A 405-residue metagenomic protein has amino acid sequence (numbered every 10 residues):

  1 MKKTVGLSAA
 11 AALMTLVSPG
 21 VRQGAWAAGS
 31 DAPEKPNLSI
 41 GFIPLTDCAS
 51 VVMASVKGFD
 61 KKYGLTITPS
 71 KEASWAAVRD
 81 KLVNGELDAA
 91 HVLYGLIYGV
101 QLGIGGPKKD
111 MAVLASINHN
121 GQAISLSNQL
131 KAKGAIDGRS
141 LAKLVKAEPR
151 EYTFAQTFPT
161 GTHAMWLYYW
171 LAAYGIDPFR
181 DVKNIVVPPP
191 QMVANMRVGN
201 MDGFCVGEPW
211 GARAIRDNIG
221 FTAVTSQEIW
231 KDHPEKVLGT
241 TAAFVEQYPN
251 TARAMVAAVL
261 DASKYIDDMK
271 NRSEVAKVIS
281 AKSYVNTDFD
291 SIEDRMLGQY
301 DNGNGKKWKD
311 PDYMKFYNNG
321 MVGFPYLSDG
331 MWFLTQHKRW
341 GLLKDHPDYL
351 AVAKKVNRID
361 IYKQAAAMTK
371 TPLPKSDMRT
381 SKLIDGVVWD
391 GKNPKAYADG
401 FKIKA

Functional and structural regions predicted by a protein language model:
K2-R22: N-terminal export signals
A27-V187, N195-A212, I219-D232, K382-A396: Short, glycine-/small- and polar/acidic-enriched structural segments that line small-molecule recognition paths
L45, E72-A76, H91, F158-T162 (+4 more regions): Soluble non-cytosolic domains of exported or imported proteins
L87-A89, V187-T222, T241, S273 (+3 more regions): Ligand-binding pocket segment of bilobal, Venus flytrap-like solute-binding proteins
I124-S125, V237-T240, F244-V245: Short glycine- and hydrophobic/aromatic-rich loop-to-beta-strand nucleating segment in the catalytic cores
D232-H233, E274: Short gly/pro-enriched beta-turn/loop segments at secondary-structure junctions
Q247-R358: Secondary-structure end/capping motifs
M331-A405: Conserved C-terminal helix/tail region of periplasmic/extracytoplasmic solute-binding proteins
